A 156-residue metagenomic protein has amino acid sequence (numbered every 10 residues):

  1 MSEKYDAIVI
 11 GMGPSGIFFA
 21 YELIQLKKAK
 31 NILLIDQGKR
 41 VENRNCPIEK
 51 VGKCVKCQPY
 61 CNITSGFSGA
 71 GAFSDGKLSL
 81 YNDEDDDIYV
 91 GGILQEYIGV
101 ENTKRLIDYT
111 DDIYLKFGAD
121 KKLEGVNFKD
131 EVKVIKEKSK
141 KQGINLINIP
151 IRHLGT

Functional and structural regions predicted by a protein language model:
S2-S15, L33-I35: Beta1/beta-strand and adjacent pyrophosphate-binding region of the FAD-binding site in flavoprotein oxidoreductases
K4-Y5, K28-K30, F67-S68: Short coil/turn connectors at secondary-structure junctions
A20, I24-Q25: Gly/Ala-rich phosphate-binding loop of Rossmann-like dinucleotide-binding domains, activating on the conserved
A29-D36, V41: Short beta-strand "acidic-cap" motif of Rossmann-like dinucleotide-binding folds
R40-T156: Conserved N-terminal/central alpha/beta ligand/cofactor-binding core
